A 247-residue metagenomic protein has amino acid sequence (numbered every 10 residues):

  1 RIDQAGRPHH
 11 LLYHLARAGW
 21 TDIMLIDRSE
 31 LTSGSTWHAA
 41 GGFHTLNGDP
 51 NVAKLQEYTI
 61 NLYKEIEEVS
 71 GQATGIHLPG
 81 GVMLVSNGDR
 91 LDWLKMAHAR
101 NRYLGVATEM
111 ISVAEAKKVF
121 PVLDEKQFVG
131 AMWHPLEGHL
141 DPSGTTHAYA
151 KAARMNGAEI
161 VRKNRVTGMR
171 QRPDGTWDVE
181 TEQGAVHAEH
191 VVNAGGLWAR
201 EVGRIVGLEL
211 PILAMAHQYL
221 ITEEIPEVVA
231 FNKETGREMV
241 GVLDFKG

Functional and structural regions predicted by a protein language model:
R1-P8, M24: Beta1/beta-strand and adjacent pyrophosphate-binding region of the FAD-binding site in flavoprotein oxidoreductases
A5-R7, E30, L197: Residue-level detector of alpha-helix initiation sites
H9-H10, R200: Residues forming the Rossmann-fold NAD(P)(H) cofactor-binding site
L12, A16-R17, A152: Gly/Ala-rich phosphate-binding loop of Rossmann-like dinucleotide-binding domains, activating on the conserved
A16-W37: Glycine-rich FAD pyrophosphate-binding loop
G41-V119, M239, F245-G247: Dinucleotide-binding Rossmann-like beta1-alpha1 core, especially the glycine-rich loop that anchors the ADP
E65, S86-R162, T167-G175, E180: Flavin (FAD/FMN) cofactor-binding and adjacent substrate-gating region of FAD-dependent oxidoreductase domains
M169-G247: Flavin-dependent oxidoreductases
